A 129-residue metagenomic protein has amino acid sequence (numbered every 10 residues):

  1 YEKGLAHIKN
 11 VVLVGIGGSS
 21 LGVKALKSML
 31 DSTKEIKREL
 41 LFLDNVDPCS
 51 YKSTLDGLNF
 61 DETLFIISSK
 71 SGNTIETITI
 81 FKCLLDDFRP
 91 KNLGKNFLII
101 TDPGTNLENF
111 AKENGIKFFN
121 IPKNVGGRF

Functional and structural regions predicted by a protein language model:
Y1-K3: Extended, charge-enriched "interface" segments that sit outside catalytic cores
A6-F129: Glycine-rich phosphate-binding loops that contact phosphosugars or nucleotide phosphates
